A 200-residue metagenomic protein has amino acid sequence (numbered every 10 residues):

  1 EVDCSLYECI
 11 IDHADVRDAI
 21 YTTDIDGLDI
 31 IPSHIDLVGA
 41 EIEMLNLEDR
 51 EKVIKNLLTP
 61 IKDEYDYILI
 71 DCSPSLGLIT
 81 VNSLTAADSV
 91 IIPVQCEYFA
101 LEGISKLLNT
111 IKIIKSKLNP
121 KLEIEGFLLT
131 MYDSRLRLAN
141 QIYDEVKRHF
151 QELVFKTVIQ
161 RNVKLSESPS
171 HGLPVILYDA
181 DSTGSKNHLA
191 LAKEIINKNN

Functional and structural regions predicted by a protein language model:
E1-N200: P-loop NTP-binding core
